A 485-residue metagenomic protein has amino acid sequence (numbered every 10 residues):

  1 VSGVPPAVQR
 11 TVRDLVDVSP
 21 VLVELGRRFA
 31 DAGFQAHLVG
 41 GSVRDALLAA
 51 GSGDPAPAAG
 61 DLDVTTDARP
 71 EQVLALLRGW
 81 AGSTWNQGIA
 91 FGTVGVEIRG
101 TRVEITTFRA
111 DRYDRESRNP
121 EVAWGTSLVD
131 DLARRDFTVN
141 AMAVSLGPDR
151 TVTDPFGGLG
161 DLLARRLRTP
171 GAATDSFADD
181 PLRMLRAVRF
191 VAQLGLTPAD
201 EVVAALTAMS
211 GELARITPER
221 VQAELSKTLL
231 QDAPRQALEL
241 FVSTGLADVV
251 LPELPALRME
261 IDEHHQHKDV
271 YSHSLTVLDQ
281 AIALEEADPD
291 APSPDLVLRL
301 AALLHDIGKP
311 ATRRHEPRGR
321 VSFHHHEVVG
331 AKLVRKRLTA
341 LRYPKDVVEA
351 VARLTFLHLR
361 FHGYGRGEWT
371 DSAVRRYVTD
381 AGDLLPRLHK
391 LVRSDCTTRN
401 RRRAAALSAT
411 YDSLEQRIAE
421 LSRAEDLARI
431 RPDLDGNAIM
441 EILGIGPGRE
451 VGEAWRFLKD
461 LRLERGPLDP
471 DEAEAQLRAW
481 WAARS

Functional and structural regions predicted by a protein language model:
V1-S485: Catalytic cores of the polymerase beta-like nucleotidyltransferase superfamily and closely associated nucleotide
